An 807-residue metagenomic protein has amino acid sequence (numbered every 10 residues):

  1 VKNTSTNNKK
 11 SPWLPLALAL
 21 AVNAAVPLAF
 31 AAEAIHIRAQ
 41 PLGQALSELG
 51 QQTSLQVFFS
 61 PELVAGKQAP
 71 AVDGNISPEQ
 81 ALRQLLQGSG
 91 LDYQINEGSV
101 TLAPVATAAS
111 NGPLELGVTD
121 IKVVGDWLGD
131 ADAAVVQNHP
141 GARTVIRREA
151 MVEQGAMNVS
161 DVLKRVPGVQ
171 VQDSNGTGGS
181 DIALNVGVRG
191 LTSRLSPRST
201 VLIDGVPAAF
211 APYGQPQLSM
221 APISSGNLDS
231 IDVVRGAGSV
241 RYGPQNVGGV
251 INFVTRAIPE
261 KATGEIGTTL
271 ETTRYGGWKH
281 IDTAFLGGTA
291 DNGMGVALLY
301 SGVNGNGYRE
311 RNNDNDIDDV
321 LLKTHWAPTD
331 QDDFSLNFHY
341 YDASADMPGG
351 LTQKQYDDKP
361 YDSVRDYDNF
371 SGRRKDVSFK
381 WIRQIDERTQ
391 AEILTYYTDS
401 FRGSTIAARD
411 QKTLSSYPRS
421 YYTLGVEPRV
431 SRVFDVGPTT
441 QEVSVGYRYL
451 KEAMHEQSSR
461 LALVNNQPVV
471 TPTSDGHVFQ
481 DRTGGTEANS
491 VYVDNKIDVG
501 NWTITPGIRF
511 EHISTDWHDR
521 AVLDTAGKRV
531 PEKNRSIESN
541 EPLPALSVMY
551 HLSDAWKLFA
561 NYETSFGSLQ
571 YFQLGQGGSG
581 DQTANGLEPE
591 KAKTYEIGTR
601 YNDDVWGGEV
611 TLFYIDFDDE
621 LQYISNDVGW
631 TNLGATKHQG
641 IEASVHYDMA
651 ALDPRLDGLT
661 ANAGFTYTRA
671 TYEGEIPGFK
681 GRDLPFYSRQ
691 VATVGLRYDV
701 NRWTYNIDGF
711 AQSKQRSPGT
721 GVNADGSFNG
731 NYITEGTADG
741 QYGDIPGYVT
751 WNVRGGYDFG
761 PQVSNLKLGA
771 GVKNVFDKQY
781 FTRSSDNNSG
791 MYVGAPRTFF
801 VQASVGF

Functional and structural regions predicted by a protein language model:
L46, G50-T53, A103-V152, S160 (+2 more regions): Short, acidic, small-residue-rich periplasmic hinge/interaction motif at the N-terminus of Gram-negative outer-membrane
A103, L128-V135, R143, S160 (+1 more regions): Extracytoplasmic beta-strand/coil segments of soluble accessory domains associated with Gram-negative outer-membrane
V206-R235: Short acidic/polar hinge/loop motifs at secondary-structure boundaries that mediate gating or recognition
G238, T255-G288, Y300, D708: Short strand-turn segments of transmembrane beta-barrel domains in outer membranes, especially the first one or two
G276-M347, N369-Q384, N489, R509: Transmembrane beta-barrel wall of Gram-negative outer-membrane proteins
A284, K380-Q384, Q390-I406, H551 (+4 more regions): Membrane-embedded beta-barrel scaffold of Gram-negative outer-membrane proteins
G287, V443, L546-M549, A560 (+4 more regions): Conserved C-terminal beta-signal and adjacent last beta-strands/turns of outer-membrane beta-barrel proteins
V430-R432, V436-V443, D498-I504, V605-G607 (+3 more regions): Gram-negative outer-membrane beta-barrel transporters
